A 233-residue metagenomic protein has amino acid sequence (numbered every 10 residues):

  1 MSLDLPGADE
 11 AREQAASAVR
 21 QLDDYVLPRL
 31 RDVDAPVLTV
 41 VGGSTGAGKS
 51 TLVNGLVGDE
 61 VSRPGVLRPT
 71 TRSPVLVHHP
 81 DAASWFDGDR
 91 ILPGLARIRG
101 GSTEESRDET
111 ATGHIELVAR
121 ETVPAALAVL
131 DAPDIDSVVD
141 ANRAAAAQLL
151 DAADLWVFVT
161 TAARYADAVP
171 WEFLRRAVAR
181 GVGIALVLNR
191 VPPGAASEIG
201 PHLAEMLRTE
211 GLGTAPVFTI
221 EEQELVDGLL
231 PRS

Functional and structural regions predicted by a protein language model:
M1-L130: Conserved G1/Walker A P-loop phosphate-binding module
G55, Q148, A152, V169-R176 (+1 more regions): Alpha-helical scaffold elements adjacent to nucleotide-binding pockets in ATP/GTP-utilizing enzyme cores
T70-P74, A125-A126, D151-L155, A179-A185 (+1 more regions): Short glycine-/polar-rich loops that comprise or flank the Walker A/P-loop and associated switch/sensor motifs
D81-S84, D134-D136, A163-A166, V191-G194 (+1 more regions): Conserved nucleotide-binding/hydrolysis micro-motifs of P-loop NTPases
G88-I91, R97-G100, A179-A185, H202-E210: Acidic, Ser/Thr-rich peripheral helices and adjacent loops at domain boundaries
D140-R164, F173-A185: Inter-motif core of Ras-like GTPase G domains
P192-S233: Canonical P-loop GTPase G-domain recognition
